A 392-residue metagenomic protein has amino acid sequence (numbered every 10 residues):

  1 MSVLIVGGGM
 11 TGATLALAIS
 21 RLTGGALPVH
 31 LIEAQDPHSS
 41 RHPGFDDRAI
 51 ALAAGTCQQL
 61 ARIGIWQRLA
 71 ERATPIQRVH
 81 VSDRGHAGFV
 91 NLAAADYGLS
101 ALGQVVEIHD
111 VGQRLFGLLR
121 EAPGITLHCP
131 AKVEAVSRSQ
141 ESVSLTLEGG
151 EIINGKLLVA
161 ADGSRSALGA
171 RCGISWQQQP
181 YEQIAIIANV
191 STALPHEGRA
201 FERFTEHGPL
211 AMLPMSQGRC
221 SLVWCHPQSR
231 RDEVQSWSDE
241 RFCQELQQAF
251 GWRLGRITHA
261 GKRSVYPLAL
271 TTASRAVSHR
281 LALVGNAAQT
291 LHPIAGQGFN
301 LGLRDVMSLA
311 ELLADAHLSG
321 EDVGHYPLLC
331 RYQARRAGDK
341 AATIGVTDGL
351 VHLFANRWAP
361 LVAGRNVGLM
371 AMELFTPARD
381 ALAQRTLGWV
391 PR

Functional and structural regions predicted by a protein language model:
M1-T11, H30: Beta1/beta-strand and adjacent pyrophosphate-binding region of the FAD-binding site in flavoprotein oxidoreductases
T11, P37, R165: Conserved Rossmann-like nucleotide-cofactor binding loop
S20-D46: Glycine-rich FAD pyrophosphate-binding loop
P43-R84: N-terminal FAD cofactor-binding segment of flavoenzymes
L60, S142, L158-R256, A260-R263: Conserved FAD-binding catalytic core of PHBH/FMO-like flavoproteins
L69-R171, Q179-I184, D239: Conserved N-terminal helical subregion
D232-Y326: FAD/FMN-dependent oxidoreductases across multiple families
E311-R392: C-terminal helical "tail/cap" subdomain of flavin- and related membrane-associated enzymes
